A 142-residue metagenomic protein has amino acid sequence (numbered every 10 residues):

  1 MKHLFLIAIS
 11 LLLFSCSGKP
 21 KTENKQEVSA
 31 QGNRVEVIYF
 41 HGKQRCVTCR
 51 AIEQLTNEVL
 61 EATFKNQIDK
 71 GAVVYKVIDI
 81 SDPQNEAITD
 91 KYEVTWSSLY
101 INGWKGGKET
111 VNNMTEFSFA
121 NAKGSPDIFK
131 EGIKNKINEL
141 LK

Functional and structural regions predicted by a protein language model:
K2-I7: Sec-dependent signal peptide recognition, specifically the positively charged N-region followed immediately by
L12-S15: C-terminal motif of bacterial Sec signal peptides marking the signal peptidase cleavage site
S17-K19: Bacterial signal peptide processing site
K21-V35: A short beta-strand-turn-helix
Q31-A62: Local sequence-structure signature of Cys/Sec-based thiol-disulfide redox active-site neighborhoods
I68-Q84: Thiol-based oxidoreductase modules, predominantly thioredoxin-like and allied folds used for disulfide exchange
P83-K108, N113: Structural alpha/beta surface segment adjacent to cysteine/selenocysteine redox centers across thiol/disulfide enzymes
I101-K142: Non-catalytic, surface beta->alpha helical segment in thiol-disulfide oxidoreductase systems
